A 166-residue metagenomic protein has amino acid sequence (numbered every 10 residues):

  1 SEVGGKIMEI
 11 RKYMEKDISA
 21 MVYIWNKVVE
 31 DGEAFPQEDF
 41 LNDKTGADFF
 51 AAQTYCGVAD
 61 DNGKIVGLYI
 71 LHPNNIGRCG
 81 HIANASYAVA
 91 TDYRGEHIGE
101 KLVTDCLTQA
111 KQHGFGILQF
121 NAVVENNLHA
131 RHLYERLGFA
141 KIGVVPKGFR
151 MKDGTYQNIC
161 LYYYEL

Functional and structural regions predicted by a protein language model:
M8-M21: A short beta-loop-alpha structural element at the N-terminal edge of CoA-dependent acyl/N-acetyltransferase catalytic
E15, A34-D92, V103-T104, Q109 (+1 more regions): Acetyl-CoA-dependent GNAT
V22-D39: Helix-loop element at the rim of GNAT/NAT acetyltransferase active sites that forms part of the acceptor-substrate
K64-L68, H129, Y156: Glycine-rich acetyl-CoA-binding "A-motif" of GNAT/NAT acetyltransferases
V89, G95-Q112, R131-R136: Conserved acetyl-CoA-binding loop-helix of GNAT-fold acetyltransferases
R94, F120-A130, G148-K152: Conserved beta-strand-loop-alpha-helix junction that forms the acyl-donor binding cleft
A110-V123: Conserved GNAT acetyl-CoA-binding A-motif
E135-V145: Conserved acetyl-CoA-binding loop of GNAT-fold acetyltransferases
